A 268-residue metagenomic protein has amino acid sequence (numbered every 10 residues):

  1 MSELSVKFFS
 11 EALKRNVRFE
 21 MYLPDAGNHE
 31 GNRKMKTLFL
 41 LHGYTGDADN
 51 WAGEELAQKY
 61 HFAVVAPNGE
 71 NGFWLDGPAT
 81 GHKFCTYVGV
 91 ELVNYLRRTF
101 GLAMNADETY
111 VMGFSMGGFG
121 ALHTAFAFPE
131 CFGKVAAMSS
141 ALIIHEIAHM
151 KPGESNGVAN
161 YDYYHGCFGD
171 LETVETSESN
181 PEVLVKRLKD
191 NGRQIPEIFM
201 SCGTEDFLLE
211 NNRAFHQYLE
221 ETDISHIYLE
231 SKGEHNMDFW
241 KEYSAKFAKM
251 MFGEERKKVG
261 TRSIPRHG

Functional and structural regions predicted by a protein language model:
M1-G268: Non-catalytic cap/lid and distal C-terminal segments of serine-dependent acyl enzymes
